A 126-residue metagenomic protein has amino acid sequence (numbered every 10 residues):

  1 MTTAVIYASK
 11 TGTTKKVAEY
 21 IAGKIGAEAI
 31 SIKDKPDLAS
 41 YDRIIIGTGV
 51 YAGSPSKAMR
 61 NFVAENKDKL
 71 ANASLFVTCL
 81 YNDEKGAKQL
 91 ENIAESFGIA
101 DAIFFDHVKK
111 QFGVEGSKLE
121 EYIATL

Functional and structural regions predicted by a protein language model:
T3, G12-K33, L38-L126: FMN-binding flavodoxin-like domain, especially the glycine-rich phosphate-binding loop
Y7: Local sequence-structure signature of Cys/Sec-based thiol-disulfide redox active-site neighborhoods
